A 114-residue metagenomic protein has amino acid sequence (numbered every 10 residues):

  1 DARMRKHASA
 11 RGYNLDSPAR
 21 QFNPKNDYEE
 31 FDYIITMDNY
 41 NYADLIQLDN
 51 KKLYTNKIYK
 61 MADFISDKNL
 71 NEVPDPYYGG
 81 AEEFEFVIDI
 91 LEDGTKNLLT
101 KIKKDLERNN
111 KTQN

Functional and structural regions predicted by a protein language model:
D1-F31, T100-K111: Conserved active-site segments centered on acidic
Y33, Y42-N114: Phosphate-binding/catalytic loops
N39: Short glycine-/small-residue-rich Rossmann-like dinucleotide-binding loops
